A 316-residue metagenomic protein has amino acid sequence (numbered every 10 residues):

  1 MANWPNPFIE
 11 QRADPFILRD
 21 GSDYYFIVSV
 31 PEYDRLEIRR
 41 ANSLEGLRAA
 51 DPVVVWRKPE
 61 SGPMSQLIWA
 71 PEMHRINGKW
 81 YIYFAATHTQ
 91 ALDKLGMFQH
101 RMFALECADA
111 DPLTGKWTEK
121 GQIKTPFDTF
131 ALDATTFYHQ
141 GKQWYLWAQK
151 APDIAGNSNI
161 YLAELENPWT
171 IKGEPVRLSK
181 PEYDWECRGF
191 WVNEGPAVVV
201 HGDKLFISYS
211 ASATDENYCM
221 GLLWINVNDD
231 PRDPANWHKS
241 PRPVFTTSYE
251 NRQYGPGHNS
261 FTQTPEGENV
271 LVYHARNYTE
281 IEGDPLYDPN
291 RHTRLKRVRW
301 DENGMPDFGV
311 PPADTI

Functional and structural regions predicted by a protein language model:
M1-I316: Carbohydrate-active catalytic/glycan-binding domains of CAZyme proteins, especially the secreted or lumenal ectodomains
